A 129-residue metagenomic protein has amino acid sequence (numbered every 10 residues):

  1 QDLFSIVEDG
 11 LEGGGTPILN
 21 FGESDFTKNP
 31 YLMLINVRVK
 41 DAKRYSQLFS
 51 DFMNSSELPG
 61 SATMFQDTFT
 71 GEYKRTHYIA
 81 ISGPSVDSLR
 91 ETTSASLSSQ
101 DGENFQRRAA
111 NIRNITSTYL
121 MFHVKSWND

Functional and structural regions predicted by a protein language model:
Q1-D129: Short S/T/G/P-rich N-terminal loop/turn motif that feeds into the first structured element of a domain
